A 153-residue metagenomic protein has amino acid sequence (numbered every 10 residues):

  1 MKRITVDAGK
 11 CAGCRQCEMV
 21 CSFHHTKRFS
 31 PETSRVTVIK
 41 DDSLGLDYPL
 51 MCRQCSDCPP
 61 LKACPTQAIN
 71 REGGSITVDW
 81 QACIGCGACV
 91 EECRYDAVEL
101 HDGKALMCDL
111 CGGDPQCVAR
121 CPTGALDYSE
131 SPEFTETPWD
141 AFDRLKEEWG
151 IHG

Functional and structural regions predicted by a protein language model:
M1-K2, T33-K62, T66, W80-G153: Flanking helices and flexible, charged tails adjoining ferredoxin-like Fe-S electron-transfer domains in multi-subunit
A8-F29, S34-K40: A positional/architectural concept
N70-E72: Mid-length scaffold segments of soluble, non-membrane domains
